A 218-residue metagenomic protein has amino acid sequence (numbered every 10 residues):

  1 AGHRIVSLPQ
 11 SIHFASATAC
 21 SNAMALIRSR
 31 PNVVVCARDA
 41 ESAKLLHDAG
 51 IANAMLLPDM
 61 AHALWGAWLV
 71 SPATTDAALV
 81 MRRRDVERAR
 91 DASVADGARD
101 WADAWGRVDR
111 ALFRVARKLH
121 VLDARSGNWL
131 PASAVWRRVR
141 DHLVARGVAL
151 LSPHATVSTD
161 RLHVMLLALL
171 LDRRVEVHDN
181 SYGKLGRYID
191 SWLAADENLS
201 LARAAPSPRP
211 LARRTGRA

Functional and structural regions predicted by a protein language model:
A1-A218: Active-site anion-handling motifs in enzyme catalytic cores
